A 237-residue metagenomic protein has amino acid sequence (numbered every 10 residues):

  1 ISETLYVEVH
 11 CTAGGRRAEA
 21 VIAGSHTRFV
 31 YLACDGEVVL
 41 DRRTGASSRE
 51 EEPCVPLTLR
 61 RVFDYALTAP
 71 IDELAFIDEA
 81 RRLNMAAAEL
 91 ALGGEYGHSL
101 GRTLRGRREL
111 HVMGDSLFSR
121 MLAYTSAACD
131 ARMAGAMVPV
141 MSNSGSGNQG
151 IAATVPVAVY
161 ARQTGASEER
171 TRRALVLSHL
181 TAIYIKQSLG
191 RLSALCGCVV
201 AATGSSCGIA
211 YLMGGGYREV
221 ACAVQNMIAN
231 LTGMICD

Functional and structural regions predicted by a protein language model:
I1, P139-N143, S206-G208: Short glycine-rich or small-residue beta-strand-to-loop segments that form or flank ligand, phosphate, metal/Fe-S
S2-G135: Signature of multi-pass transmembrane helix bundles
F63, D78-M85, S119-S126, T154-A161 (+4 more regions): Predominant activation on well-ordered alpha-helical scaffold segments within soluble catalytic domains
T68, V140-M141, G165, L189: Short coil/turn segments at secondary-structure junctions
V112, S116, S144, N148 (+2 more regions): Alpha-helix capping and helix-loop boundary segments enriched in small/acidic/polar residues
S116-G135, E168-I185, L231-G233: Acidic-glycine-rich active-site phosphate/pyrophosphate-binding loop
M137-V155, C196-V200: Conserved phosphate/anionic-ligand binding catalytic regions in large, soluble enzymes, centered on
Y160-S167, T171-R173, I183-D237: Hydrophobic alpha-helical bundle architecture
